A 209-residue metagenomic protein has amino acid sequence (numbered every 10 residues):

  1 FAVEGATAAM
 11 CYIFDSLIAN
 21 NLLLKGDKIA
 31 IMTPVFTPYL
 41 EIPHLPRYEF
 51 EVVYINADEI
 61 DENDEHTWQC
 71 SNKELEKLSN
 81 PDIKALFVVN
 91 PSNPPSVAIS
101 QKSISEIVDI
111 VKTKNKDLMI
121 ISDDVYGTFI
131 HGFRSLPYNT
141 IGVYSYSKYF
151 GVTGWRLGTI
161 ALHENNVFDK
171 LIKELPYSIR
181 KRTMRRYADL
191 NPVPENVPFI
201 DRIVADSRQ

Functional and structural regions predicted by a protein language model:
F1-K114, G127-P137, I141: Conserved core of the PLP fold type I
K116-L118: Short, well-ordered coil/turn segments that N-cap beta-strands
I121-S122: Generic enzyme active-site microenvironment
I141-Q209: Conserved core segment of the aminotransferase class I/II
